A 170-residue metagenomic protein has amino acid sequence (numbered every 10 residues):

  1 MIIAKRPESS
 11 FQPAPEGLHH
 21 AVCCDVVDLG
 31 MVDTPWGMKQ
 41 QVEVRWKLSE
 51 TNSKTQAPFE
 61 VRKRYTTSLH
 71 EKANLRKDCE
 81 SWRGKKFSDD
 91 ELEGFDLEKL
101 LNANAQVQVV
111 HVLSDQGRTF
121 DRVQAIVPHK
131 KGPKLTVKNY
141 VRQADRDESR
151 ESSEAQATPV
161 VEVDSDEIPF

Functional and structural regions predicted by a protein language model:
M1-F170: Short beta-rich binding modules
